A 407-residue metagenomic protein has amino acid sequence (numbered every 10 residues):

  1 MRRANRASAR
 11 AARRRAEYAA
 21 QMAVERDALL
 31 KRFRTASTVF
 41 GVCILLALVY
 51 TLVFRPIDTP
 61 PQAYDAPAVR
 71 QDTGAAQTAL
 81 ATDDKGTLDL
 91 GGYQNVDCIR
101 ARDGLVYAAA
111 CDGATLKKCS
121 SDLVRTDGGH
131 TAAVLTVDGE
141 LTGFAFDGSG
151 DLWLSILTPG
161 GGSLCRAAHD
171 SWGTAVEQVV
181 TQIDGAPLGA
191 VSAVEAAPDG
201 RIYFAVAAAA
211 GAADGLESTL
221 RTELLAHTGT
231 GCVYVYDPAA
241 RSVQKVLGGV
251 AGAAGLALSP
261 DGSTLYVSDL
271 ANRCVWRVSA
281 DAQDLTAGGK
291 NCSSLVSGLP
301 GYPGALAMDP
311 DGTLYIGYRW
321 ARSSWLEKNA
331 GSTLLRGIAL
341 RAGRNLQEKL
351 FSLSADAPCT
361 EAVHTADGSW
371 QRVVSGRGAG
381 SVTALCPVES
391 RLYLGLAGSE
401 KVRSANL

Functional and structural regions predicted by a protein language model:
R2-L407: Sequence-structural signature of mature extracellular/luminal beta-sheet repeat domains, prominently beta-propellers
